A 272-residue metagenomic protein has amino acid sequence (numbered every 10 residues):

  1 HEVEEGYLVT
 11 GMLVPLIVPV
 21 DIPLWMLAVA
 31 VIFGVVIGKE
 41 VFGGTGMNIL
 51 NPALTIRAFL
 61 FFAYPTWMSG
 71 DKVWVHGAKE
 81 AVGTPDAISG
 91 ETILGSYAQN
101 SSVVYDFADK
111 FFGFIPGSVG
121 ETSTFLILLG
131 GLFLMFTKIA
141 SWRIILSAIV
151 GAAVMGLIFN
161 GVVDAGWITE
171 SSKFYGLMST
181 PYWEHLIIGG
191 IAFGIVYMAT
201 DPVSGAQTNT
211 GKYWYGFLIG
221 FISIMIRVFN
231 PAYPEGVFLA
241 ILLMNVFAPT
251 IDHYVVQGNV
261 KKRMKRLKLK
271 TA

Functional and structural regions predicted by a protein language model:
H1, V35-G46, L129-K138, V196-G205: C-terminal ends of transmembrane helices
E2, G6-Y7, M12-V82: Membrane-interface helix-loop-helix junctions at boundaries between adjacent transmembrane segments
G6-G11, P15, V29-A30, G34 (+13 more regions): Alpha-helical transmembrane segments in multi-pass membrane proteins
D21-A30, K110, I115-T124, L177-I191: Structural signature of hydrophobic alpha-helical transmembrane segments
G46-L128: Long hydrophobic alpha-helical segments that form multi-pass transmembrane helix bundles in integral membrane proteins
I49-A53, W183-I191, K212, A232-L242: Loop-to-transmembrane alpha-helix initiation sites
S147, G156-N209: A beta-strand-loop signature enriched in Asp, Gly, Thr, and Trp that corresponds to the sialidase/neuraminidase Asp-box
V228-A272: Cytosolic-side transmembrane-helix boundaries in multi-pass membrane proteins
